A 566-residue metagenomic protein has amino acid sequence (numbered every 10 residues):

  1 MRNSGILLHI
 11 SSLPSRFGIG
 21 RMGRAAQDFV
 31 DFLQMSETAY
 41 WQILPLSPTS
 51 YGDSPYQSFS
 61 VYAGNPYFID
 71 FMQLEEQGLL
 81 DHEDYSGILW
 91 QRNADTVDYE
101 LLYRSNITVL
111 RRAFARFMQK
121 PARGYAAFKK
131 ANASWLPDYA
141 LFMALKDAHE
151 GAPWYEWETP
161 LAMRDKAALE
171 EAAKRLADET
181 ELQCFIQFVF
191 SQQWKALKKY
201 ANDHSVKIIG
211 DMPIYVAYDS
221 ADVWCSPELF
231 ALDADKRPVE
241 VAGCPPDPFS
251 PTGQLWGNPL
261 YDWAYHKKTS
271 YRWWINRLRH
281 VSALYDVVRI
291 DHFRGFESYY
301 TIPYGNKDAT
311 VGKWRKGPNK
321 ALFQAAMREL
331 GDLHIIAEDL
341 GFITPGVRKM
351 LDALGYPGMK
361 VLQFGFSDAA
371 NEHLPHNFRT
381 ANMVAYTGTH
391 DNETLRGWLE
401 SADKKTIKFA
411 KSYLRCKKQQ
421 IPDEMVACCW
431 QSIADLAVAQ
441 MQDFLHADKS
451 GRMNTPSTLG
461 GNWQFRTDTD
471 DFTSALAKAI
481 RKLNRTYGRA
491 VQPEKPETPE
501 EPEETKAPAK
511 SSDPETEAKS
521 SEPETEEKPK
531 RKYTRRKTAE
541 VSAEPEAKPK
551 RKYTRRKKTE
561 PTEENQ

Functional and structural regions predicted by a protein language model:
M1-S11, Q27: N-terminal regions that are enriched for targeting/export leaders and immediately downstream pro/stem segments
H9, S15, D53-Q187, S191 (+3 more regions): Alpha-amylase-like alpha-glycosidases and glucanotransferases acting on alpha-linked glucans and related
R24-T49, A283-Y285: Catalytic domains of carbohydrate-active enzymes, especially glycoside hydrolases
Q34, W194-N202, M327, L351-D352: Surface-exposed amphipathic alpha-helices with a cationic face
Q183-V216: Conserved, well-ordered alpha-helix/loop/beta-strand core segments that scaffold catalytic motifs
A447-K506, K558-Q566: In a subset of proteins, long, contiguous C-terminal domains/tails are tracked
P502-E503, S511-P514, S520-S521: Ser/Thr/Pro-rich low-complexity tandem-repeat tracts
E503-K510, E527-T538, K548-K558: Arg/Lys-rich low-complexity patches in intrinsically disordered regions that function as generic
